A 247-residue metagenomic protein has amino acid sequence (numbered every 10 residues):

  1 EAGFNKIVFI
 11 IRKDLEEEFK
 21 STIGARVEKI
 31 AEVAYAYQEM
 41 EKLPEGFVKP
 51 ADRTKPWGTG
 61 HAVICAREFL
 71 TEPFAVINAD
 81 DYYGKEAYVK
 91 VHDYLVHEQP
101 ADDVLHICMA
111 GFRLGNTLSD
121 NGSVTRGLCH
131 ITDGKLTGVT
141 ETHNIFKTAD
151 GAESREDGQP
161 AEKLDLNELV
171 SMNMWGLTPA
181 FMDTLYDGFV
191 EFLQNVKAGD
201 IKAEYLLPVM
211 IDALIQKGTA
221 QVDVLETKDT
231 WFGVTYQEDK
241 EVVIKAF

Functional and structural regions predicted by a protein language model:
E1-A79, Y83-G84, Y88, H97 (+1 more regions): Conserved N-terminal catalytic core of the sugar/cofactor nucleotidyltransferase
E18-F19, E86, T184, M210 (+1 more regions): Phosphate- and divalent-cation-binding pockets in alpha/beta enzyme and binding domains that engage nucleotide-derived
E32-A34, K135, Q221-D223: Conserved beta-strand segments of alpha/beta enzyme cores
A34-A36, V76-N78, H106-R113, E226: Short beta-strand segments
G84-W175, P179: Conserved core of the sugar-phosphate nucleotidyltransferase
L169, D223-D229: Catalytic beta-strand/loop signature of glycosyltransferases that borders the donor
Y186-A220: A C-terminal functional module that forms or caps the active site or interfaces directly with catalytic machinery
